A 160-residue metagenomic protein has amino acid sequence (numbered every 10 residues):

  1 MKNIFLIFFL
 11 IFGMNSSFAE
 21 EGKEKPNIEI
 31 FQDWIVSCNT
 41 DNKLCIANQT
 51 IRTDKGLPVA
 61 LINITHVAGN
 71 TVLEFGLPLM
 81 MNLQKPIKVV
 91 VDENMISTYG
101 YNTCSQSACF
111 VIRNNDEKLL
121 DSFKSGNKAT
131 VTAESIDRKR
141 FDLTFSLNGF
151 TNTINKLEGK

Functional and structural regions predicted by a protein language model:
I4-G13: Sec-dependent N-terminal signal peptides
A19-K160: A generic "folded-domain core" signal
